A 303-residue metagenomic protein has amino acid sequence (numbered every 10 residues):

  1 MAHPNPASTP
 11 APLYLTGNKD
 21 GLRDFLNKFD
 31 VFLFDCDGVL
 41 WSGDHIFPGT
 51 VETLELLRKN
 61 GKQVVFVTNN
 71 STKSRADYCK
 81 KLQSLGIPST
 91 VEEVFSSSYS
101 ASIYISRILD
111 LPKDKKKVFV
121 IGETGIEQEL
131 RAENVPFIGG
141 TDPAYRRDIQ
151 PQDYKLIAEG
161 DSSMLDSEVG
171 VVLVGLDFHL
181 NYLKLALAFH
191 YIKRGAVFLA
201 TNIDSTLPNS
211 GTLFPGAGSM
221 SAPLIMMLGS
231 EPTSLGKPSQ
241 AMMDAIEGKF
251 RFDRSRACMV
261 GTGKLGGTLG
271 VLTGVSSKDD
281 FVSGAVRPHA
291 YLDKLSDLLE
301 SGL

Functional and structural regions predicted by a protein language model:
A2-C36, W41-K62, S71-F95, S102-L303: Asp-based, Mg2+/Mn2+-dependent phosphohydrolase catalytic module
